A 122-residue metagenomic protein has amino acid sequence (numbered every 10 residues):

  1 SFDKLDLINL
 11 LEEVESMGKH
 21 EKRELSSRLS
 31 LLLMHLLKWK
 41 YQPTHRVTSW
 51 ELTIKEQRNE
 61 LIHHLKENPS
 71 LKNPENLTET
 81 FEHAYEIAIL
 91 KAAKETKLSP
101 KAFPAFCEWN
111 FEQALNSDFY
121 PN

Functional and structural regions predicted by a protein language model:
S1-S30, M34-N122: Surface/interface-facing alpha-helical segments and adjacent flexible terminal/loop regions used for partner/assembly
